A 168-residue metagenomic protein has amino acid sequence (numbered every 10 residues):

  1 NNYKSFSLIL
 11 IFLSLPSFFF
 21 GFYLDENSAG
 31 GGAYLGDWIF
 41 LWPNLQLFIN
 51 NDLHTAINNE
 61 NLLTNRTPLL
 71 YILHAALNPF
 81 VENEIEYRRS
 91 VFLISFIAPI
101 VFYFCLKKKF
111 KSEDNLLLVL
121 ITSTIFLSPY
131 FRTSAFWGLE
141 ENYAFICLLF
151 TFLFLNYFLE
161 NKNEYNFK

Functional and structural regions predicted by a protein language model:
N1-N2, K107-E113, L155-K168: Membrane-interface junctions at the ends of membrane-embedded or membrane-associated helices
N2-W38, L127-P129: Transmembrane signal-anchor helices characteristic of membrane glycosylation enzymes that use polyprenol
Y23-N44, L53-T55, E60-L73: Extracytoplasmic catalytic/substrate-binding loops of multi-pass membrane glycan-assembly enzymes
T64, P68-A75, F80-I100, V119 (+1 more regions): Loop-to-helix entry region of an early transmembrane alpha helix in multi-pass inner-membrane enzymes
R89-K111, F150, F154: Transmembrane-helix motifs of polytopic, lipid-linked glycan transferases
F102-S128, F145-I146: Transmembrane-helix signature of polytopic, membrane-embedded enzymes that assemble or transfer cell-envelope glycans
T133-Y143: Short acidic/glycine- and proline-prone juxtamembrane loop motifs at membrane-interface regions of multi-pass membrane
Y143-N161: Specific aromatic-rich, kink-prone transmembrane helix
